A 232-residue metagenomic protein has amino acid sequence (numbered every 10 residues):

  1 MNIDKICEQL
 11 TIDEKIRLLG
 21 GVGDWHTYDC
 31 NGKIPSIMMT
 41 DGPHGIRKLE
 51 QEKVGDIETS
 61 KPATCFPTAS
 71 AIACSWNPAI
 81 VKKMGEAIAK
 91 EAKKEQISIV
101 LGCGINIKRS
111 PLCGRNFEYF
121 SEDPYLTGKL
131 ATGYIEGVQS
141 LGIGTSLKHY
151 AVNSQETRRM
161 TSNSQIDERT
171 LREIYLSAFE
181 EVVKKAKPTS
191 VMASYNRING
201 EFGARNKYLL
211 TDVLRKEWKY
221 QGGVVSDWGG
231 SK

Functional and structural regions predicted by a protein language model:
M1-K232: Glycoside hydrolase catalytic-domain context in secreted enzymes
